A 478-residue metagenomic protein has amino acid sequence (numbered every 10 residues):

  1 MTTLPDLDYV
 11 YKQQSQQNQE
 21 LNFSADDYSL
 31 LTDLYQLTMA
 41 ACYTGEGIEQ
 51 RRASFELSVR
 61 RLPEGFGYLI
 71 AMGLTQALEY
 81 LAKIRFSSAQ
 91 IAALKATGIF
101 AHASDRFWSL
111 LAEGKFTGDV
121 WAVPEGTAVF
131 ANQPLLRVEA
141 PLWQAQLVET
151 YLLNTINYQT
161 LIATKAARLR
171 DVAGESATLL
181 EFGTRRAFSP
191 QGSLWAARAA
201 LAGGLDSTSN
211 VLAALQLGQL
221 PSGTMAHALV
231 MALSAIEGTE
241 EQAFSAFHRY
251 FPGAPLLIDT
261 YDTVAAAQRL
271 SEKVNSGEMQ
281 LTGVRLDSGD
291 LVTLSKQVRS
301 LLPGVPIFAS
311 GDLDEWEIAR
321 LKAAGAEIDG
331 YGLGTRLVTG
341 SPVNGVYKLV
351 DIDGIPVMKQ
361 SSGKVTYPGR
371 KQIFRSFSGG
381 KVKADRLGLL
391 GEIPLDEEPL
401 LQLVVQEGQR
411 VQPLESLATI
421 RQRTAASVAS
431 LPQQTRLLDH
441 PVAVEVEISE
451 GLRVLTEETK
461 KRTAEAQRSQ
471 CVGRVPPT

Functional and structural regions predicted by a protein language model:
T2-R51, F55, R60, E64-F66 (+2 more regions): Gly/Ser/Thr/Ala-enriched C-terminal appendages of enzymes
T3-R51, R61-P63, W108-T117, W121-V305 (+2 more regions): Buried, small/hydrophobic-residue-enriched core segments of structured protein domains
C42-H102: Extended boundary segments
F86, I99, V211, G218-Q219 (+2 more regions): Short aromatic/hydrophobic-glycine micro-motifs
A93-K95, T164-R168, G183, R436-P441: Short coil/turn segments at secondary-structure boundaries
F100-W108, S189, K383: Short, positively charged
A309: Aromatic-lined carbohydrate-recognition surfaces of secreted/lumenal glycan-active proteins
T463-T478: Short, low-complexity, charge-dense intrinsically disordered segments
